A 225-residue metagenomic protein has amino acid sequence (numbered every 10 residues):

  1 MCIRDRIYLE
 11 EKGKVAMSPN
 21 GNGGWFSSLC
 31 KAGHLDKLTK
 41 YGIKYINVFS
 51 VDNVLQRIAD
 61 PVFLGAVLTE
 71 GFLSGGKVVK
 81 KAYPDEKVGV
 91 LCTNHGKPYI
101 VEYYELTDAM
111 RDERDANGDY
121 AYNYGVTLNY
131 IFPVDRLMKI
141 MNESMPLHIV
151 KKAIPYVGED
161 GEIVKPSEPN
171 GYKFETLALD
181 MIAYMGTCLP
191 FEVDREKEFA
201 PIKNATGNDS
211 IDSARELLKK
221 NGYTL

Functional and structural regions predicted by a protein language model:
M1-I3: Short, small-residue-biased leader/transition segments that mark boundaries at the very start of proteins
R6-I7: Glycine-rich phosphate-binding/catalytic subdomain of phosphoryl-transfer and nucleotide/sugar-phosphate-processing
E10-N53: Conserved adenosine/adenylate-binding substructure
L38-N47, L55-A59, F63-T224: Catalytic core of tubulin tyrosine ligase-like
